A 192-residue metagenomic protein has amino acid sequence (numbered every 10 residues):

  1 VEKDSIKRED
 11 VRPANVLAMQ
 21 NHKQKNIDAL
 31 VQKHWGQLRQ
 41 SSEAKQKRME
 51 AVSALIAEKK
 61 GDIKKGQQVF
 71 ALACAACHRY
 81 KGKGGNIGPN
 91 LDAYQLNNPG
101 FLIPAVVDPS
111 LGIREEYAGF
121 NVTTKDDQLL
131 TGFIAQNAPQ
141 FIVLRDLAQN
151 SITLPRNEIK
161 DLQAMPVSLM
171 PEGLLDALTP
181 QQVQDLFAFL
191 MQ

Functional and structural regions predicted by a protein language model:
V1-L38: Extended alpha-helical scaffolding segments
V11, L72, I87-G88: Alpha-helical protein-protein interaction modules
Q32-L55, F101-T124: Small beta-barrel nucleic-acid-binding modules, principally OB-folds
L38-V69, G85-I87, N98-P99, D127 (+1 more regions): Electrostatic cytochrome c docking/interface patches
G66-K81, L91, L186-L190: The canonical Cys-X-X-Cys-His
G84-D108, G119-M165: Gly/Gly-Pro-rich "capping" loops immediately C-terminal to redox-active cysteine motifs in periplasmic/lumenal
G173-Q192: Long, low-complexity intrinsically disordered regions
